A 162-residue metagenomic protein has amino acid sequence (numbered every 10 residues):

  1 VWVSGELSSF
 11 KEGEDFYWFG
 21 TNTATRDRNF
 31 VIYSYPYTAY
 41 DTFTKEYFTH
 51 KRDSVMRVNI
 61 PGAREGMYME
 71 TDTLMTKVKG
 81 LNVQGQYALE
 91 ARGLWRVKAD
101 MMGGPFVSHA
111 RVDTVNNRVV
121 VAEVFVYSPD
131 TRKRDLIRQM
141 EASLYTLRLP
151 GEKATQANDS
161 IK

Functional and structural regions predicted by a protein language model:
E6-P61: Secretory pathway targeting signatures of secreted, lumenal, and periplasmic proteins
L7, V119-K162: Surface-exposed amphipathic alpha-helical segments
T23-A24, Y35-A39, W95-V97, V124-D130: Short, flexible beta-strand-to-coil junctions
R28-F30, Y87-E90, N117-V124: Glycine-rich, often proline-containing surface loops adjacent to acidic residues and nearby aromatics that form
R28-V31, T42, M101-M102, R132-L136: A short, polar/proline- and glycine-enriched secondary-structure boundary/capping micro-motif
T42, S54, D72-T73, T114 (+1 more regions): Coil residues (strongly favoring Ser/Thr
I60-N116, T131, Y145: Signature of long, low-cysteine stretches enriched in small and polar/charged residues
